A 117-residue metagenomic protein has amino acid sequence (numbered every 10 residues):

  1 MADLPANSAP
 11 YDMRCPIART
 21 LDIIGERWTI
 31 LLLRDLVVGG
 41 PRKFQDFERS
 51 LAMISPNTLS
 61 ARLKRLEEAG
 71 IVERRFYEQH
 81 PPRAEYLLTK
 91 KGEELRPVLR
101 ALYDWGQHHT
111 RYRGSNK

Functional and structural regions predicted by a protein language model:
A2-L21: Short, Lys/Arg-enriched N-terminal segment that forms or immediately precedes the first helix of a structured domain
C15-S55, Q79: N-terminal helix-turn-helix DNA-binding core of bacterial DNA-binding proteins
L21, L31-L36, L59, L63-L66 (+3 more regions): Generic leucine side-chain signal with a strong bias for well-ordered alpha-helical environments
G25, E78-L102: Basic, amphipathic "hinge/linker" alpha-helix immediately C-terminal to the N-terminal HTH DNA-binding motif
E26-V37, E67-I71, R83-Y86, H109-Y112: A general secondary-structure boundary signal
Q45-P81: Canonical helix-turn-helix DNA-binding module
E94-K117: Amphipathic alpha-helical dimerization/coiled-coil segments that flank or bridge DNA-binding/regulatory modules
